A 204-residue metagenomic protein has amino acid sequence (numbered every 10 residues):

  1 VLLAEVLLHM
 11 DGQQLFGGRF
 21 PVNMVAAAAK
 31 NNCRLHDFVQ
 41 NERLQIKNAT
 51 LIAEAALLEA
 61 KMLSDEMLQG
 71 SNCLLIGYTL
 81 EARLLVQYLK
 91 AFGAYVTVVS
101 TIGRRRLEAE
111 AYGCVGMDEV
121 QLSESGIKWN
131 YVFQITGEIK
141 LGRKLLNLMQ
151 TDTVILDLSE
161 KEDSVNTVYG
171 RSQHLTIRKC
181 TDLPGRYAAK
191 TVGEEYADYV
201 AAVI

Functional and structural regions predicted by a protein language model:
V1-Q69, R186, Y199: Glycine/serine-rich phosphate-binding loop and adjoining beta1-alpha1 elements at the start of nucleotide-handling
L2-G12, A109-P184: Rossmann-like adenosine-cofactor binding region
Q14, N72, A94-Y95: Residues at the starts of beta-strands that form the adenosine-phosphate
Q14-H36, L158-V203: Rossmann-fold NAD(P)-binding glycine/threonine-rich loop
C33, G93-Y95, C114, L175: Short phosphate-binding/catalytic loops that engage adenosine nucleotides
Q69-K90: Glycine-rich adenosine-cofactor-binding loop
L80-E81, R104-R105, K161: Conserved Rossmann-like nucleotide-cofactor binding loop
F92-Y112: NAD(P)-binding Rossmann-fold cofactor-contacting core
